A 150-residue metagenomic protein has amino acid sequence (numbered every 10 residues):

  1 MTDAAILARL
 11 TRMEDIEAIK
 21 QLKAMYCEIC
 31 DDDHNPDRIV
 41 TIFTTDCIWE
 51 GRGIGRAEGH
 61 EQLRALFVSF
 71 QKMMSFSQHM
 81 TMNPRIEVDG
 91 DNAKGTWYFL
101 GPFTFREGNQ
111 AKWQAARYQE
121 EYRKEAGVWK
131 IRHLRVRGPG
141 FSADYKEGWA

Functional and structural regions predicted by a protein language model:
M1-I29, P36, T41: Short, low-complexity N-terminal intrinsically disordered segments enriched in polar/charged residues
T2-L7, K72-A150: A beta-strand edge to alpha-helix "cap/lid" segment located at domain peripheries
E14, C30-H34, G51, M74 (+1 more regions): Short coil/turn residues that cap or connect secondary-structure elements
D15, D31-D32, D46, E120: Acidic side chains
Q21, E58, R117: Short, well-structured alpha-helical interface segments that form or flank functional binding sites
N35-L100: A solvent-exposed, acidic/Ser-Thr-rich amphipathic alpha-helical stretch
